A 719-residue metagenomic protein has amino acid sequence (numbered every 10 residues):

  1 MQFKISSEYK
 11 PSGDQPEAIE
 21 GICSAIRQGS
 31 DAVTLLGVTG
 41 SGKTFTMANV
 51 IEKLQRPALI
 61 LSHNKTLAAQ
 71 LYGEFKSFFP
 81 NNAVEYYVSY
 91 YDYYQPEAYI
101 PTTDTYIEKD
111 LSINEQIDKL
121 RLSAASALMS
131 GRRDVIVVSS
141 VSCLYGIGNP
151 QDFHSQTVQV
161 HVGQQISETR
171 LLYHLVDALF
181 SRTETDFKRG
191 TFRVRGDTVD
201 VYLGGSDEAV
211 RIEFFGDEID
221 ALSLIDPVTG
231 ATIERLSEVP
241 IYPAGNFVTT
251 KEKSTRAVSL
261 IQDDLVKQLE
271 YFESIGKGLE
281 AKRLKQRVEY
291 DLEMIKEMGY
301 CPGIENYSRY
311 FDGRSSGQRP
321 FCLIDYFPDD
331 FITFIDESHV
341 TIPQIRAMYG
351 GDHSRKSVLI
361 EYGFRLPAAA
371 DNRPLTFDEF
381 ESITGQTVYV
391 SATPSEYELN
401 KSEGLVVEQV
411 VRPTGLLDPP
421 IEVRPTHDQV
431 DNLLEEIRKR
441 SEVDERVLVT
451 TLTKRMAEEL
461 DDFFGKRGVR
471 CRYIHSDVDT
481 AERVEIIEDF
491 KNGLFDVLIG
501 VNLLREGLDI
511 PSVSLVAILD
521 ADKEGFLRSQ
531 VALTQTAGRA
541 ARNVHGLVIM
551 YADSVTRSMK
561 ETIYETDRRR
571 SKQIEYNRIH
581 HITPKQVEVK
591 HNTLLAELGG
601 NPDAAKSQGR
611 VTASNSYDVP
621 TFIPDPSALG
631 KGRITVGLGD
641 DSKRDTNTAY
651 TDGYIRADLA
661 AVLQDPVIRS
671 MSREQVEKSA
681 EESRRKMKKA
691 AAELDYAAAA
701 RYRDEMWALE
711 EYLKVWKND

Functional and structural regions predicted by a protein language model:
M1-L36: Conserved pre-motif I regulatory segment
R27-T34, R56-P57, R133-V135, E445-R446: Pre-Walker A (Motif I) flank of P-loop NTPase domains
Q28-V50: Walker A/P-loop
T34, Y87-N432, E436-E442, D461 (+4 more regions): N-terminal cationic and glycine-rich segments that engage phosphates or anionic surfaces
P57-A69, Y86, K277-E280, R440-D462: Conserved strand-helix element at the start of the C-terminal RecA-like helicase core
P80-S89, G303, R446-L448, L460-E482: Conserved RecA-like helicase motor-core motifs
Q151-S155, T451-D477, A708, Y712: Conserved helicase motor "Helicase C" RecA-like lobe of SF1/SF2 P-loop NTPases
V478-G500: Conserved helicase ATPase core of P-loop NTP-dependent helicases/translocases
